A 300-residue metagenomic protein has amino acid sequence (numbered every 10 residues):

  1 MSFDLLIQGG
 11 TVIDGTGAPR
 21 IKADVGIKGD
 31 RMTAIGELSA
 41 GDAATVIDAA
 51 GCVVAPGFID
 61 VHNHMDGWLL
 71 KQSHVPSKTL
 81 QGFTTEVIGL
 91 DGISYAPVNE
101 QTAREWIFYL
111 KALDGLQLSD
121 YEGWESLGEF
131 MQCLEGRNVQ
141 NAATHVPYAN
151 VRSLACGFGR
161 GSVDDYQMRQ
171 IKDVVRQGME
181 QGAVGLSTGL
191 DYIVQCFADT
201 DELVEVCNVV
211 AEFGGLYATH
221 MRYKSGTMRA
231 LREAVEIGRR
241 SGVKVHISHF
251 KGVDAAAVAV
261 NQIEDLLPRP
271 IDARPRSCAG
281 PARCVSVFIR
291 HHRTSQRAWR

Functional and structural regions predicted by a protein language model:
M1-G57: Histidine-rich, glycine-flanked metal-binding segment
G10, D30, G51, H62 (+5 more regions): Divalent metal-coordination and catalytic microenvironments
V53-S77: Di-metal (Zn2+ and/or Mg2+/Mn2+) metal-binding site signature of metallo-dependent hydrolases with the MBL/beta-CASP
D66-W68, I93-P97, R152, D191-Q195 (+3 more regions): Active-site environment of divalent metal-dependent phosphoester hydrolases
K71-V184: Divalent-metal coordination cores built from histidine and acidic residues
F130-L134, N138-D165, I171-Y192, C207 (+2 more regions): Active-site neighborhoods of metal-dependent hydrolases
Q177-E233: Divalent metal-binding pocket/active-site signature
